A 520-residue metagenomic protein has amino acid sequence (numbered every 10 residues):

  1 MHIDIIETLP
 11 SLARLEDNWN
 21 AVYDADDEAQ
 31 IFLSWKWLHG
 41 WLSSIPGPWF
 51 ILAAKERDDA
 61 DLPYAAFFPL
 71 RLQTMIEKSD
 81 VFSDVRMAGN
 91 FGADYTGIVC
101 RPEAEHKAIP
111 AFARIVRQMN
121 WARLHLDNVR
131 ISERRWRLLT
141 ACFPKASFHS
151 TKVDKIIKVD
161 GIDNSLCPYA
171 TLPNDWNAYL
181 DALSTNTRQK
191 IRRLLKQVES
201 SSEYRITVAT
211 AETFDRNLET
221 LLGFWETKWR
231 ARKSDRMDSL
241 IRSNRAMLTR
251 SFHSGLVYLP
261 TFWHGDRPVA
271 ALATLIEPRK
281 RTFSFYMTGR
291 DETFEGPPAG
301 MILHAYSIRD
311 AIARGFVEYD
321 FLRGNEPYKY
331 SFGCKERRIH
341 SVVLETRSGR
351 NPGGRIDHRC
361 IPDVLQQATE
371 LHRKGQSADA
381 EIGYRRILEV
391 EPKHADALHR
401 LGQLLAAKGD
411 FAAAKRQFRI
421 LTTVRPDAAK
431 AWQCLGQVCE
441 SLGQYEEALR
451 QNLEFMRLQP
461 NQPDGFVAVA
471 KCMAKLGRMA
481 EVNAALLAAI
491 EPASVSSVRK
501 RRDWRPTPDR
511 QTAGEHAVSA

Functional and structural regions predicted by a protein language model:
H2-V85, N128-F148, D154-E295: A conserved beta-strand-loop-helix scaffold within acyl/acetyltransferase catalytic domains
L72, T140-N177, V317-Q366, L371: Active-site/acyl-donor-binding loops of N-acyltransferases
R373, A407-K408, S441-L442, K475: Register position in tetratricopeptide repeats
A397, A431, G465, V498-R499: TPR alpha-solenoid repeat register
